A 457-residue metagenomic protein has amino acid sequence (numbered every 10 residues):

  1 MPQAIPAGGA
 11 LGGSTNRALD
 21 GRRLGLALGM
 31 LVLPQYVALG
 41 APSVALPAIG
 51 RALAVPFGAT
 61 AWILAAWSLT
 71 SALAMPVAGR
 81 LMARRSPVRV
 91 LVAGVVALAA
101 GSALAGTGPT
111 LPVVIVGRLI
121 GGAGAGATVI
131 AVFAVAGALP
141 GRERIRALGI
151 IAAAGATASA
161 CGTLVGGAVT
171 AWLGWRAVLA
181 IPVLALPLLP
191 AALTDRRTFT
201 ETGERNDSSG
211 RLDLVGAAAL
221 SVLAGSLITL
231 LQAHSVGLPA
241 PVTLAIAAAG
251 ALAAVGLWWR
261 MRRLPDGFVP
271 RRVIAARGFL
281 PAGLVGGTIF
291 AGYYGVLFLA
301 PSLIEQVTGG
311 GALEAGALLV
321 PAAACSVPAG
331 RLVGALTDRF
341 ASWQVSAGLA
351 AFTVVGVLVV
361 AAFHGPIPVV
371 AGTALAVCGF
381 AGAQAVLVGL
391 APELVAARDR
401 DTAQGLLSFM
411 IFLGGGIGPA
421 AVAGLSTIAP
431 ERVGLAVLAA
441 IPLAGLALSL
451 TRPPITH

Functional and structural regions predicted by a protein language model:
M1-D20, T202-N206, T451-H457: Intrinsic disorder in cytosolic terminal tails and internal cytosolic loops of multi-pass membrane transporters
D20-G101, V132-F133, W172-L173, A177-V183 (+2 more regions): 12-transmembrane solute porter fold
L91, R144-A154, S209-A218, I274-A275 (+1 more regions): Cytoplasmic-side transmembrane-helix entry/capping segments in multi-pass membrane proteins
A103-T107, P190-D195, V255-W258, L358-A362 (+1 more regions): Membrane-embedded alpha-helical segments of multi-pass transporters/permeases
L119-A154: Cytoplasmic helix-loop-helix junction between adjacent transmembrane helices in 12-TM secondary transporters
P140-G141, R197, A396: Helix-capping/helix-break motifs at membrane-protein junctions, especially on the cytosolic side just before or after
G149-G162, M410-G418: Glycine-rich segments within core transmembrane alpha-helices of 12-TM secondary carriers
A171-L284: Hydrophobic transmembrane-helix bundles of small-molecule transporters
